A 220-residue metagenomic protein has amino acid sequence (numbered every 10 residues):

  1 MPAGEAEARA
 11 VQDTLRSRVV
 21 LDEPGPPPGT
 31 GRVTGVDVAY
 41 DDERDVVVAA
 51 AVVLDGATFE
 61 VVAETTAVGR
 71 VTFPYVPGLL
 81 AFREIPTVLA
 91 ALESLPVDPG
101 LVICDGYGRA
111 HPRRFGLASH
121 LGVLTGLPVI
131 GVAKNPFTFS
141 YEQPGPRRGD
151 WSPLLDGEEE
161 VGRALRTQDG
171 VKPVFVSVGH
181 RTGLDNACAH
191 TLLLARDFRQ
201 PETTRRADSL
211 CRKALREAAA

Functional and structural regions predicted by a protein language model:
M1-D22, I85, K134-N135, Q143-A220: C-terminal binding/interaction regions
G31-D41: Two-metal-ion RNase H-like nuclease active-site motif
E43-D98: A glycine-rich, hydrophobic loop/mini-helix early in the fold
P74-L79, C104-P112, V171-V178: Flexible, glycine/proline-enriched loop segments at strand-loop-helix junctions that form or flank small-ligand binding
V88-L121, T125-L127: Catalytic-site beta-strand/loop segments enriched in glycine and acidic/polar residues
V102, T138, E142-Q143: Feature detects long, helix-prone N-terminal segments enriched in hydrophobes
Y107-G108, K134-F137: Short, ordered loop/turn segments at secondary-structure junctions
P128-A133: Short hydrophobic alpha-helical runs that function as membrane-insertion/retention elements
